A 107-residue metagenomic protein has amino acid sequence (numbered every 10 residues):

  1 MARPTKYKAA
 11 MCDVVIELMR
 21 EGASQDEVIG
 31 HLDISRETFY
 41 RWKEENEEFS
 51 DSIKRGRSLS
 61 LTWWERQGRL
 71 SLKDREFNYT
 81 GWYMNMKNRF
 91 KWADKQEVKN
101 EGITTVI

Functional and structural regions predicted by a protein language model:
M1-M11: Short, Lys/Arg-enriched anionic-surface-contact patches
G22-S24: Residue-level signal for the short linker/turn that defines the boundary of a DNA-recognition helix
I29: The alpha-helix within a helix-turn-helix
S35-T38: Short coil turns linking two alpha-helices in DNA-binding domains
K43: DNA major-groove recognition helix of helix-turn-helix
F49-S71: Short Lys/Arg-enriched helix C-cap and helix-to-coil transition segments that create basic nucleic-acid-contact patches
S58-W63, K87-I107: Contiguous, low-complexity intrinsically disordered segments that are highly enriched in charged residues
